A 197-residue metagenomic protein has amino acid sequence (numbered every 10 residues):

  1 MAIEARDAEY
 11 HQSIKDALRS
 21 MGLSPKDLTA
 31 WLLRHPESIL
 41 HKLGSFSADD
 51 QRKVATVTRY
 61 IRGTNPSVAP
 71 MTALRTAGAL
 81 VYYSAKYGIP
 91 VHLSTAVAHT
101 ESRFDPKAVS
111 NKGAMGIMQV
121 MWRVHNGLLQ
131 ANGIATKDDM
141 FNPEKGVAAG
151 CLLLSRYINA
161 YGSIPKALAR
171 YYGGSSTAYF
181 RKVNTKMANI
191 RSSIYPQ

Functional and structural regions predicted by a protein language model:
M1, D16-R19, R59, A188: Hydrophobic alpha-helical targeting segments used for export or membrane insertion
M1-E9: N-terminal secretion targeting segments of exported proteins
A8-S38: Short, cationic interaction patches enriched in Lys/Arg with P/S/T/G and frequent prolines that mark the mature domain
T29-Q197: Catalytic glycan-binding domains that act on GlcNAc-containing polysaccharides
